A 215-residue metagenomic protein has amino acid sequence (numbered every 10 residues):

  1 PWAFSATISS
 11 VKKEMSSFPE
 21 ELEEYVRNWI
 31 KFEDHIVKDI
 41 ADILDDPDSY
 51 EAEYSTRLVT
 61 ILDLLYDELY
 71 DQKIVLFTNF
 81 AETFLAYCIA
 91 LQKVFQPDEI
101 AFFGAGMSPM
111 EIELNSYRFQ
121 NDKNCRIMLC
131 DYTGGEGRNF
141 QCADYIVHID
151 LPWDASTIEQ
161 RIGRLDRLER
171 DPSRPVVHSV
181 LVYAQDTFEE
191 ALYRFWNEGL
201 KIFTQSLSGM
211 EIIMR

Functional and structural regions predicted by a protein language model:
P1-R126: Conserved Helicase C-terminal RecA-like lobe
E53-R57, T83, Y87, E111-N115 (+5 more regions): Helical mechanochemical/support elements of P-loop NTPase systems and associated helical scaffolds
F77, F103, C130-D131, H148-D150 (+1 more regions): Conserved beta-strand segments of the P-loop GTPase G domain that flank and frequently precede/overlap
A81-T83, M107-P109, T133-E136, P152-A155 (+2 more regions): Conserved nucleotide-binding/hydrolysis micro-motifs of P-loop NTPases
L85-C88, M128-D144, I162-R170: SF2 helicase motor core recognition
R138-L151, H178-L181: A short beta-strand element within the Helicase C-terminal
S156-I162, D166-R215: A conserved SF2-helicase RecA2
